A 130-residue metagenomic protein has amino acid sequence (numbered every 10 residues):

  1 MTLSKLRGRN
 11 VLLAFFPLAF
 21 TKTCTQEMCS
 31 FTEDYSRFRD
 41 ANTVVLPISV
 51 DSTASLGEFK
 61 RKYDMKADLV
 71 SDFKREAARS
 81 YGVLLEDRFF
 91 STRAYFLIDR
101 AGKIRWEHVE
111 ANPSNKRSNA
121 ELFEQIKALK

Functional and structural regions predicted by a protein language model:
M1-K130: Chalcogenol-based redox active-site neighborhoods
